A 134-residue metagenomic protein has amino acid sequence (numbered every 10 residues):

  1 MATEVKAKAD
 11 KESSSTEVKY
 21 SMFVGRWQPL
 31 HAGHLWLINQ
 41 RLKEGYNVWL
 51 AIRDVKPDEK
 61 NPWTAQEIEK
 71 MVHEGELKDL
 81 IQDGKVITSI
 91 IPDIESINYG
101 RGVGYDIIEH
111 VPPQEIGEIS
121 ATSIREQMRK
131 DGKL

Functional and structural regions predicted by a protein language model:
M1-L134: Nucleotidyltransferase catalytic core that binds NTPs
